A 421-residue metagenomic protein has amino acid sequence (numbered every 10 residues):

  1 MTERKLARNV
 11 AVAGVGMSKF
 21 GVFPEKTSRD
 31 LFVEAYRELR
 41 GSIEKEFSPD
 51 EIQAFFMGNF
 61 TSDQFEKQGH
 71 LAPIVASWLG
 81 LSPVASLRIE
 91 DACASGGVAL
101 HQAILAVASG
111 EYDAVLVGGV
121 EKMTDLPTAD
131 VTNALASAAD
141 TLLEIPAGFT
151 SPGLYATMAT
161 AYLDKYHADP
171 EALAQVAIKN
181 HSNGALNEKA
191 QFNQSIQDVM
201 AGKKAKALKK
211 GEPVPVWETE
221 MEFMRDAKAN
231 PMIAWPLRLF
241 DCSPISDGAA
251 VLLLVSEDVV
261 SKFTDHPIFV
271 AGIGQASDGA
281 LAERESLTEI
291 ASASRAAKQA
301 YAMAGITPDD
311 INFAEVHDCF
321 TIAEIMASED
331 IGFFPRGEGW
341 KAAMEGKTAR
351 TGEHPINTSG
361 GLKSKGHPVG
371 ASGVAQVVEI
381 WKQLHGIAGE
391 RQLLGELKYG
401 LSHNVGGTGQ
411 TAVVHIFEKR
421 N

Functional and structural regions predicted by a protein language model:
M1-N9: N-terminal hydrophobic or amphipathic helices/low-complexity stretches enriched in small/hydrophobic/Pro/Gly
T2, E44-K45, E66, L81-L287 (+4 more regions): Acyl-thioester C-C bond-transforming condensing/cleaving domain
R8-P24: Generic N-terminal amphipathic, Lys/Arg-enriched alpha-helix
R29-E46, L71, Y155-A159, S256 (+2 more regions): Short, well-ordered amphipathic alpha-helical segments that serve as non-catalytic structural scaffolds within diverse
E51-N59, D310-V316: Short glycine-rich phosphate-binding loop at a beta-alpha junction
G58, S62, K179-N183, F320: A short structural micro-motif
D63-P73: A structural motif shared across PLP-dependent enzymes of the aminotransferase-like
T288-S294, K298-I325, D330-F333, L362-P368: Extended C-terminal subregions enriched in glycine
